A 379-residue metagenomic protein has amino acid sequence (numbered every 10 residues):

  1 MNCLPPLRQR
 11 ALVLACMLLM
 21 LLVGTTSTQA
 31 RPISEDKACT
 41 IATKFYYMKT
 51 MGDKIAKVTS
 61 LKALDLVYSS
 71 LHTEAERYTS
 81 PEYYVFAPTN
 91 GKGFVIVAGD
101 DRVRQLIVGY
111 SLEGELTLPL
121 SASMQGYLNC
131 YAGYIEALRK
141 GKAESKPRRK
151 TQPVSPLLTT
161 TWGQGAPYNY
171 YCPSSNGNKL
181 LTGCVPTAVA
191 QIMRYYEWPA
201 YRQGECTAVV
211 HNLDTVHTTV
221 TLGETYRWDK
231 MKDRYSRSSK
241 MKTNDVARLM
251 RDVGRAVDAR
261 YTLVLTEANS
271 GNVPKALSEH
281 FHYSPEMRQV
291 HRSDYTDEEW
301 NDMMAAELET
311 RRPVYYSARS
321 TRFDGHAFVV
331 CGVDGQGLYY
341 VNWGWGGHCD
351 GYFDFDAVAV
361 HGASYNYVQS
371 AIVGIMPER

Functional and structural regions predicted by a protein language model:
N2-A15: Bacterial N-terminal signal peptides that target proteins for export
V13-V23: Bacterial N-terminal signal peptides
T28-P32: Boundary at the C-terminal end of the N-terminal hydrophobic targeting segment
C39, T182-R194, E224-C331, V373: Predominantly the structural core of cysteine protease catalytic domains
K54-K57, W198-A208, P285-S293: Surface-exposed patches in mature extracellular/periplasmic domains of secreted proteins
A56-D101: Exposed beta-strand-loop-beta-strand "reactive/processing" segments of non-cytosolic proteins
G93, R102-A132, S278, S284-R379: Active-site signature of cysteine proteases
Q105-S270: Active-site-adjacent structural segments surrounding the nucleophilic cysteine of cysteine proteases and isopeptidases
